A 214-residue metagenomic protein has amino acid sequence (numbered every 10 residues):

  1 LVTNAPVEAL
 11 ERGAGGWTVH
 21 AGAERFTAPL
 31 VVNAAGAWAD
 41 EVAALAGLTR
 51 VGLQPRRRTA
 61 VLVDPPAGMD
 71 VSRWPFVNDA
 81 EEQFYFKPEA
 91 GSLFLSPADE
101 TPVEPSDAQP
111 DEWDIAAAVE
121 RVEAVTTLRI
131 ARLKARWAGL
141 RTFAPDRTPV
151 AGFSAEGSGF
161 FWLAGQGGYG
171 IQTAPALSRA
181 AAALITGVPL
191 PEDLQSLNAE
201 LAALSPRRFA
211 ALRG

Functional and structural regions predicted by a protein language model:
L1-T3, N33: General beta-strand structural signal in soluble alpha/beta enzymes
T3-A5, A21, A135-W137: Short loop/edge segments at beta-strand edges and connector loops that shape dinucleotide/nucleotide cofactor-binding
T3-W17: A conserved short coil-to-beta-strand element within the FAD-binding core of flavoproteins
R12, V42-A44, P105, Q172-T173: Short glycine-/acidic-enriched loop or helix-start segments at secondary-structure transitions that form or flank
A21-E24, E81: Glycine-centered tight beta-turn/hairpin loop motif at sheet-sheet or coil-to-beta transitions
R25-R73: Central helical "cap/lid" subdomain
R50-G52, P65-G159, A164: Active-site lid/adjacent beta-loop-alpha segment flanking the redox-cofactor pocket in flavoenzymes
E156-G214: C-terminal lid/capping helical subdomain adjacent to the catalytic/cofactor pocket in oxidative enzymes
